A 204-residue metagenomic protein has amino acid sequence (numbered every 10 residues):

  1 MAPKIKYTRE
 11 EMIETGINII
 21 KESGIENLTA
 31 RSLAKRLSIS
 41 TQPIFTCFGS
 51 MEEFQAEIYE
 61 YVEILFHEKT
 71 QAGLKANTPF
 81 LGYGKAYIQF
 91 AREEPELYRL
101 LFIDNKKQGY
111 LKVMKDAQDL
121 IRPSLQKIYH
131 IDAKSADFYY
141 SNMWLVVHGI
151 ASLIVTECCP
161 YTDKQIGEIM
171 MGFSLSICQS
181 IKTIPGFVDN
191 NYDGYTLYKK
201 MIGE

Functional and structural regions predicted by a protein language model:
M1-T8: Short, Lys/Arg-enriched anionic-surface-contact patches
E11, T15, I19-E53: Helix-turn-helix
E11-N18, E53-K75, G82, A86-Q89 (+4 more regions): Alpha-helical structural segments
F80-I103, G109-M114, W144-V147, A151: Helical hydrophobic small-molecule/effector-binding pocket
L100-Q108, C159, Y192-G194: Short linear capping/connector segments at secondary-structure termini
N105-H130, D137-L145, E168-Q179: Amphipathic alpha-helical packing segments from all-alpha helical-bundle domains
P123, K127, T156, P160-E204: C-terminal peripheral helix-coil segments that are non-catalytic and often amphipathic
